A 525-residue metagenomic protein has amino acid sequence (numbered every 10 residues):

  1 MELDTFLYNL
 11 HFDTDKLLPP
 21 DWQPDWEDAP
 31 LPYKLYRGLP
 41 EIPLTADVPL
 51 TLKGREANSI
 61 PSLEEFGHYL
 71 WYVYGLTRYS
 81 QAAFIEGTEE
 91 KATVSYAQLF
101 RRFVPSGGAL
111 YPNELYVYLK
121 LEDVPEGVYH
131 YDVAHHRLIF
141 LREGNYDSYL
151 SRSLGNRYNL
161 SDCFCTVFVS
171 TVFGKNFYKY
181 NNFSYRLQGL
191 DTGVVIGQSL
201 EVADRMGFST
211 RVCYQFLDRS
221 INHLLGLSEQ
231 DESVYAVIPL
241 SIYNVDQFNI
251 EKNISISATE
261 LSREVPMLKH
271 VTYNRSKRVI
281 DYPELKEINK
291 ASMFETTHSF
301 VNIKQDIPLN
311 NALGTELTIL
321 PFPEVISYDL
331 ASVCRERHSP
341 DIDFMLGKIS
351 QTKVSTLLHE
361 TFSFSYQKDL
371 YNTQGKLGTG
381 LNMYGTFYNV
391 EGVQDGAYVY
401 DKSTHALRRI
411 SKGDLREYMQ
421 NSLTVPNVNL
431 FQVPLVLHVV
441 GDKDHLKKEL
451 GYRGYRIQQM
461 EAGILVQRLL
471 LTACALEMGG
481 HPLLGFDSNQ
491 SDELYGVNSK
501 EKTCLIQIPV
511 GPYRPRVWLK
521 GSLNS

Functional and structural regions predicted by a protein language model:
M1-L465, L476, G480-S525: N-terminal accessory segments that position/regulate proteins before the catalytic core
A473: Short surface loop/edge beta-strand patches of beta-sandwich-type extracellular domains that form ligand-contact sites
